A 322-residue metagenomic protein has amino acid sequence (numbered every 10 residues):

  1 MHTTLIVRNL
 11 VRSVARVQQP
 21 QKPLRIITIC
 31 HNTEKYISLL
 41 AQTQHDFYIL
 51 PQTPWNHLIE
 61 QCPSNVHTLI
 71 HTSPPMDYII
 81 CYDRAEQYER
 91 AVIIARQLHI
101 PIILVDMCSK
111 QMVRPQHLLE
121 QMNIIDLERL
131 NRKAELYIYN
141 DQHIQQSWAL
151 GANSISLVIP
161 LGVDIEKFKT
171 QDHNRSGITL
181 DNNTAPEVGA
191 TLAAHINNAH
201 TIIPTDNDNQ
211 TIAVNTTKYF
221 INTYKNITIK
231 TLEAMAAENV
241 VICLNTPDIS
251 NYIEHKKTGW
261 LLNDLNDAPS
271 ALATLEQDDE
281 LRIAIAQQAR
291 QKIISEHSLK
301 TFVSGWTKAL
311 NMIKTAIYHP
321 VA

Functional and structural regions predicted by a protein language model:
R25-I29, L69-Y88, I103, N222: Short N-terminal targeting/anchoring amphipathic segment
L50-T53, Y78-I80, I94-E120, I138-Y139 (+1 more regions): Active-site proximal beta-strand in glycosyltransferases
H117-L136, V214-N215: Membrane-proximal helix-turn-helix segments that form the acceptor-binding/catalytic region of lipid-linked
Q145-G162: Helix-loop-beta element that forms the nucleotide-linked donor phosphate-binding surface in glycosyltransferases
V158-S176: Acidic anion/phosphate-binding donor-loop and adjacent secondary structure in glycosyltransferase catalytic cores
V240-C243: Short hydrophobic beta-strand element within catalytic cores of glycosyltransferases and related nucleotide-activated
H255-K256, W260-N266, T274-D279: Conserved acidic donor-binding segment of nucleotide-sugar-dependent glycosyltransferases
Q277-H319: A charged, aromatic-enriched C-terminal amphipathic alpha-helix characteristic of glycosyltransferases across folds
